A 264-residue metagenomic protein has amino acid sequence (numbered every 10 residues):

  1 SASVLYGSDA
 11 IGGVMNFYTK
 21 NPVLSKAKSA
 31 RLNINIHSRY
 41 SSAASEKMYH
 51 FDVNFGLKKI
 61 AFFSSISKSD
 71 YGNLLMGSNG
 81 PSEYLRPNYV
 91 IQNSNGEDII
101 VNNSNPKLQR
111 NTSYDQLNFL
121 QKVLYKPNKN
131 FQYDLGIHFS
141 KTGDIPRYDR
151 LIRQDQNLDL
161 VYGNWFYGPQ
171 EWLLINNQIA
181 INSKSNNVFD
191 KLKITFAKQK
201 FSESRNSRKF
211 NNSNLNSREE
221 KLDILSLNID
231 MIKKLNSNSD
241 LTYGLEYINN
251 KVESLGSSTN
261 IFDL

Functional and structural regions predicted by a protein language model:
A10-H37, Y49-F51: N-terminal periplasmic accessory domains that precede and gate Gram-negative outer-membrane beta-barrel machines
T19, S38-A44, L57-K59, K68-G72 (+3 more regions): Transmembrane beta-strands of outer-membrane beta-barrel pores
P22-L32, K59, N130, N182-K191 (+1 more regions): Short loop/turn motifs that connect adjacent beta-strands in outer-membrane beta-barrel proteins
I34-S38, S64-I66, Q121-V123, L135 (+2 more regions): Membrane-embedded beta-strand positions of outer-membrane beta-barrel proteins
A44-D70, P81-I145, I175: Transmembrane beta-barrel wall of Gram-negative outer-membrane proteins
N79-N88, S94, D149-L160, R208-S217 (+1 more regions): Flexible, surface-exposed loop regions and adjacent strand-edge segments of Gram-negative outer-membrane beta-barrel
R110-Q116, K126, N130-V188, K200-L222: Flexible loop and strand-edge segments within Gram-negative outer membrane beta-barrel domains
G168-W172, N216-L264: Outer-membrane beta-barrel transmembrane domain signature of Gram-negative proteins, especially the mid-to-C-terminal
